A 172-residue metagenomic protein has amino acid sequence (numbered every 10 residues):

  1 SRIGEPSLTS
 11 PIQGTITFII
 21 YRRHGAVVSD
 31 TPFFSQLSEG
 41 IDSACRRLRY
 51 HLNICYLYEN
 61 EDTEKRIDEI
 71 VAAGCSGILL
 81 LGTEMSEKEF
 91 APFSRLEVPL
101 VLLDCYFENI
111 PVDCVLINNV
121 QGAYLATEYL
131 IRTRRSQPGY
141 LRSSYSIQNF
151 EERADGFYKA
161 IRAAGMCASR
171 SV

Functional and structural regions predicted by a protein language model:
S1, M85, L102-C105: Helix-enriched interaction subdomains in cytosolic or periplasmic regions, typified by TIR/SEFIR signaling/NADase cores
R2-I67, G74-S76, Y158: Amphipathic helical "hinge" segments at domain boundaries
L8-P11, E69-I70, F93, L130-T133: Structural motif
F18-R23, Q36-L52, G77, S94-L102 (+1 more regions): Bacterial carbohydrate/catabolite-sensing allosteric modules
V27, M85-E87, N109: Glycine-rich nucleotide phosphate-binding loop and flanking beta-alpha elements of Rossmann-like dinucleotide-binding
T31, E64, F90, F150-A154: Conserved strand-to-helix beginnings and helix N-cap segments that scaffold or border functional pockets
L57-E61, L81-S86: Short beta->alpha connector loops
R66, K88-E97: Catalytic-core regions built around general acid/base machinery
